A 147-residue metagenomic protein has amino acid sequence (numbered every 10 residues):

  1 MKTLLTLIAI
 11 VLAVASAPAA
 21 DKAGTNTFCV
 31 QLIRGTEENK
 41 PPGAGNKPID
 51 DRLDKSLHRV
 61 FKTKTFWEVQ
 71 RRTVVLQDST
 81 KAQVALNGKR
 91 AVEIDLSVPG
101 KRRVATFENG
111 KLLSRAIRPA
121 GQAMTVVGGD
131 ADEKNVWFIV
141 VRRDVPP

Functional and structural regions predicted by a protein language model:
M1-L4: Positively charged n-region of N-terminal signal peptides that target proteins for export
T6-V14: Bacterial N-terminal signal peptides
A17: Glycine-rich phosphate- or other oxyanion-binding loops that anchor nucleotides, phosphorylated ligands
A20-P147: Outer membrane pore-forming secretion/assembly proteins and partners of Gram-negative envelopes
